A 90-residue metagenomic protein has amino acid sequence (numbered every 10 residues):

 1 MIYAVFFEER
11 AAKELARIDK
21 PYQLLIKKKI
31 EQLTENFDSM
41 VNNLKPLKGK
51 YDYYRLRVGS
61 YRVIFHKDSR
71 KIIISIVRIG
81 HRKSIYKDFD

Functional and structural regions predicted by a protein language model:
M1-K29: Arg/Lys-rich, positively charged N-terminal/basic patches that mediate binding to nucleic acids
I2-A4, E9, K13, V58 (+1 more regions): Enriched for short, Lys/Arg-rich terminal
K29-Q32, R82: Conserved short hydrophobic interaction patches
E31-L56: A short, surface-exposed loop/turn module that caps and links secondary-structure elements
V63: NAD-dependent ADP-ribosyltransferases
